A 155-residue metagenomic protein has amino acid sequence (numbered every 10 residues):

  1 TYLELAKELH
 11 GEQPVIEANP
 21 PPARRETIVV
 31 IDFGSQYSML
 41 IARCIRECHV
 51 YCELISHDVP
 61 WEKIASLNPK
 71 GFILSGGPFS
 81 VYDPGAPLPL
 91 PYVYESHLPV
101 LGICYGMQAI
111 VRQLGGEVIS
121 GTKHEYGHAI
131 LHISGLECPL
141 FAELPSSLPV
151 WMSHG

Functional and structural regions predicted by a protein language model:
T1-R25: Flexible inter-domain linker/hinge segments
R25-I28, H128: Short, solvent-exposed beta-strand edge segments and adjacent coil->beta transition regions
T27-I31, P99: Conserved beta-strand elements of the Class I
I31, I55, I103: The conserved SAM/SAH-binding core of class I Rossmann-like methyltransferase domains, concentrating on the hydrophobic
G34: Two-component His->Asp phosphorelay active-site signatures
M39, R43-H49, S66-E143, S147-P149: Cysteine-nucleophile active-site neighborhood
H49-A65: A short, well-structured beta->alpha microelement
S153-G155: Short, intrinsically disordered, charge-balanced linker/junction segments flanking boundaries in proteins
